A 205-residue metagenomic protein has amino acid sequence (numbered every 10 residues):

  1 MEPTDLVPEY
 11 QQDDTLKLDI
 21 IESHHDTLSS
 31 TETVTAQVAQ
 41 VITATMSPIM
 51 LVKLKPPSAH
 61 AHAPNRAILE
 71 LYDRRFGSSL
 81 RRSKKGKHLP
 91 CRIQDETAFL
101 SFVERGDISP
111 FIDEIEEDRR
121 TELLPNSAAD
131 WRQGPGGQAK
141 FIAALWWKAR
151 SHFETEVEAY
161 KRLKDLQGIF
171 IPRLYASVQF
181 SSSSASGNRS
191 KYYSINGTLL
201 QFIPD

Functional and structural regions predicted by a protein language model:
E2-T121: ATP-binding glycine-rich phosphate-binding loop
S79-F153, V157-D205: Conserved structural core of kinase catalytic domains
